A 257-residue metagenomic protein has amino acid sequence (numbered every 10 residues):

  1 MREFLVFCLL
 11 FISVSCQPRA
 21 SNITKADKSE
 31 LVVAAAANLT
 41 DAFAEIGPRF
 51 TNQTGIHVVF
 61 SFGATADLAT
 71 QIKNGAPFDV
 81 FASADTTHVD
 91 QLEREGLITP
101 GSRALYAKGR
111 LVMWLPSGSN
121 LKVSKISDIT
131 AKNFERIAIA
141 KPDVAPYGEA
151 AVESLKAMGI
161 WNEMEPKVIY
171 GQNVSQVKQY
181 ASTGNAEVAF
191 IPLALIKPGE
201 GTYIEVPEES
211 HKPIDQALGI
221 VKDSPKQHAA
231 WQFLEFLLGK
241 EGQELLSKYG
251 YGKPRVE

Functional and structural regions predicted by a protein language model:
R2-S15: Bacterial N-terminal signal peptides
C16-Q53, V59-S61, A66, T70-A76 (+4 more regions): Exported/periplasmic ABC-transporter solute-binding proteins
